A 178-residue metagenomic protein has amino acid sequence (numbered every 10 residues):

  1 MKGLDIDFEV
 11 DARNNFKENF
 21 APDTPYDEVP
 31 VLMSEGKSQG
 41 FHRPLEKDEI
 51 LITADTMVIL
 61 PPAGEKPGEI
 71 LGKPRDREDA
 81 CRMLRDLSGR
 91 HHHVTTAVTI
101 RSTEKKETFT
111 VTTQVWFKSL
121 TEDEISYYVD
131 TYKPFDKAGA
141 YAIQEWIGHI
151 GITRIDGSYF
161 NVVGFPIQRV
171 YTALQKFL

Functional and structural regions predicted by a protein language model:
M1-A12, Q168, F177: N-terminal G-site helix/loop of the GST-like fold
A12-E18: Short, acidic/turn-prone active-site loops that include or flank metal/cofactor- and phosphate-binding residues
F20-P22: A short gly/proline-enriched turn/hairpin at secondary-structure junctions
T24-L178: Anionic-ligand binding patches
